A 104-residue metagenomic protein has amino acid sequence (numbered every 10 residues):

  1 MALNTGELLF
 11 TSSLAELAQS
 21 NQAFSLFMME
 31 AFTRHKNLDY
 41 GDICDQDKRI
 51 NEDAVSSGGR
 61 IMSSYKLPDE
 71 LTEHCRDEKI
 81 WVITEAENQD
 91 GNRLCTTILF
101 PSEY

Functional and structural regions predicted by a protein language model:
M1-E70: Compact soluble domain cores
I61-Y104: Short, compact, well-ordered microdomains
